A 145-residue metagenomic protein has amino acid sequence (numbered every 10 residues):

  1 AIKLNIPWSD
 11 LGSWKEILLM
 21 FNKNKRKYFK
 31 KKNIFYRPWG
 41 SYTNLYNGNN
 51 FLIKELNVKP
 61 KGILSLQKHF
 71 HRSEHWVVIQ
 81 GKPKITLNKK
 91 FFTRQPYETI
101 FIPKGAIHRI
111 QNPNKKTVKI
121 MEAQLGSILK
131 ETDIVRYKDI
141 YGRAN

Functional and structural regions predicted by a protein language model:
A1-F101, H108, P113, L129 (+1 more regions): Left-handed beta-helix
N5, Q124, K138: Residues at the C-termini of beta-strands that transition into short coil/loop
R94-T99, L125, Y141-N145: Noncatalytic linker/hinge segments flanking ATPase motor cores
M121-K130: C-terminal structural segments of small proteins and small subunits
E131-N145: Acidic/histidine-enriched, glycine/proline-rich intrinsically disordered or flexible terminal extensions
